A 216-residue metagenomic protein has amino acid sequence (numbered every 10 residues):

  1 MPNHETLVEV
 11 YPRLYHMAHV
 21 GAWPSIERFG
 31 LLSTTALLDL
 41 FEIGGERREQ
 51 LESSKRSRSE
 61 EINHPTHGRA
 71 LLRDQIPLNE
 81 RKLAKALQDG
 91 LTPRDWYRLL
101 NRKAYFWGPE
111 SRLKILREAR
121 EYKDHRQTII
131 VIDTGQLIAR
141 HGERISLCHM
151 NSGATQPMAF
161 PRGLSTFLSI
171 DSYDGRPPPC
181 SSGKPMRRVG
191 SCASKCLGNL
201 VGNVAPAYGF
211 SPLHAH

Functional and structural regions predicted by a protein language model:
M1-S54: Gly/serine-rich nucleotide phosphate-binding loop at the start of the catalytic core of nucleotide/ADP-ribose-handling
P2-E9, E46-A104, G108-H216: Conserved NAD+-utilizing ADP-ribose enzyme module
